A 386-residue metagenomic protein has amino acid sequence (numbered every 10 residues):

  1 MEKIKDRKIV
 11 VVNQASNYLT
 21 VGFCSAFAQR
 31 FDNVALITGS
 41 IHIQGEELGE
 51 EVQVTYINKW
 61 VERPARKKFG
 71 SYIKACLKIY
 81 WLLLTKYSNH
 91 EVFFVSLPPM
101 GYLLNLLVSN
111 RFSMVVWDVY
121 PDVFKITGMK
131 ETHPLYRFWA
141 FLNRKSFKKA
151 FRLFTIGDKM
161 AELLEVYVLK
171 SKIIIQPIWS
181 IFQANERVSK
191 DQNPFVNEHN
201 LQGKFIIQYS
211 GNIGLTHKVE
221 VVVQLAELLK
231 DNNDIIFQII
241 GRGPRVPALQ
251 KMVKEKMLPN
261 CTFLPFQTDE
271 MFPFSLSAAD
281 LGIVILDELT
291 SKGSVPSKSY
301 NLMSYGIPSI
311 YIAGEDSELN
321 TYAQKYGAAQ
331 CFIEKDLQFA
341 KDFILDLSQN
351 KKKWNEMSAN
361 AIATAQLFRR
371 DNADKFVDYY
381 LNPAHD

Functional and structural regions predicted by a protein language model:
M1-L48, L229-D231: N-terminal subdomain of nucleotide-sugar transferases
Y18-V21, Y72-K78, H90-V123: An aromatic- and histidine-rich active-site surface loop
L84, Y102-L103, L107, P134-T155: Membrane-proximal helix-turn-helix segments that form the acceptor-binding/catalytic region of lipid-linked
K148-K149, F154-T155, M160-I181: Helix-loop-beta element that forms the nucleotide-linked donor phosphate-binding surface in glycosyltransferases
E198-H217, V222-A226, Q238, S358: Conserved donor-binding/catalytic core segment of Leloir-type glycosyltransferases
H217, E270-S275, G282-M303, S309-T321: Nucleotide-sugar-dependent
I240-G241, P247-P273: Nucleotide-activated donor-binding/catalytic signature segment of Leloir-type glycosyltransferases, i.e., the conserved
K335-K341, Q349-L381: A charged, aromatic-enriched C-terminal amphipathic alpha-helix characteristic of glycosyltransferases across folds
